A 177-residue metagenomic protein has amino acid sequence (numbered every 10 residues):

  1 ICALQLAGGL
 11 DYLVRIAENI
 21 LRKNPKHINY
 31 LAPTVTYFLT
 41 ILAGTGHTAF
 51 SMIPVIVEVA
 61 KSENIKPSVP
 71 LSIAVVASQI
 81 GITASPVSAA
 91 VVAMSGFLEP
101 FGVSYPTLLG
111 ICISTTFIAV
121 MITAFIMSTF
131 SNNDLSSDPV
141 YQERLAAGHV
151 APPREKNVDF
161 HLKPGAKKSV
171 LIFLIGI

Functional and structural regions predicted by a protein language model:
I1-S62: Membrane-embedded alpha-helical segments and adjacent helix-loop junctions characteristic of multi-pass solute
L6-G9, R22-K23, V59-V69, S95-P106 (+1 more regions): Juxtamembrane helix-boundary/capping and inter-helix hinge elements in multi-pass membrane proteins
L21, P25, P100-S104, L108 (+3 more regions): Membrane-helix interfacial "entry" motifs
K26, S68, A166-V170: Primarily residues marking transmembrane-helix entry/exit sites
K26-Y30, A84, L145-H149: Small-residue-rich segments of transmembrane alpha-helices in multi-pass membrane proteins, especially helix faces
I28-A32, L71, I172, G176: Hydrophobic alpha-helical transmembrane segments of polytopic
T36-I53, K66-I111, T116-S128: Alpha-helical transmembrane segments and, especially, the helix-loop junctions at the ends of these helices
G110-I177: Long, contiguous bundles of hydrophobic transmembrane helices that form the permeation core of multi-pass
